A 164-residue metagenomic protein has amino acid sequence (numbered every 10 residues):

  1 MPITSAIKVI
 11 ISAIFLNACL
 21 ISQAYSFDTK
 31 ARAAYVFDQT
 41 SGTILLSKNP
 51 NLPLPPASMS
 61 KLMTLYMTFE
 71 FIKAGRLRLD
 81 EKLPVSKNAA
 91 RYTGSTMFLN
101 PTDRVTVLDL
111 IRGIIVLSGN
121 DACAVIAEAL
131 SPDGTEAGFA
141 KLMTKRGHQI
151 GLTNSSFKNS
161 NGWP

Functional and structural regions predicted by a protein language model:
M1-A6: N-terminal secretory signal peptides that target proteins for export/translocation
K8-C19: Bacterial N-terminal signal peptides
A24-P164: Active-site-adjacent loops and short helices of periplasmic peptidoglycan-processing enzymes
